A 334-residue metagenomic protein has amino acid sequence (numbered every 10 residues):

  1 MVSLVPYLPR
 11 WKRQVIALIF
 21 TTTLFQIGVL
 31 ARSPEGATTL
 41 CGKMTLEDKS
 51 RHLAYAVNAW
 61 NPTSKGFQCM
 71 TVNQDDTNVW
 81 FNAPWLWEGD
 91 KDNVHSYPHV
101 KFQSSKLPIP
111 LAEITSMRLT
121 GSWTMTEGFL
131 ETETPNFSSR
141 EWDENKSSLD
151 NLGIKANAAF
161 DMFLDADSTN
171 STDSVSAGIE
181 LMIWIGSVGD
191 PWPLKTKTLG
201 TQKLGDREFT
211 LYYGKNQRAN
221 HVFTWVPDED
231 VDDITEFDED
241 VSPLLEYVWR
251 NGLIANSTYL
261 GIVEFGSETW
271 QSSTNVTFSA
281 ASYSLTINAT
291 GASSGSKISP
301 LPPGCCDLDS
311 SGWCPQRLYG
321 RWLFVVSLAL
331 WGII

Functional and structural regions predicted by a protein language model:
M1-S33, G312-I334: Fungal secretory targeting signals
L30-F137, W142-K146: Beta-strand-rich luminal/extracellular ectodomains of secretory-pathway glycoproteins, especially N-glycosylated
P98-G200: Extracellular-facing segments of soluble proteins and assemblies that are Gly/Ser/Thr-biased and enriched in aromatics
S168-V241: Short helix-loop boundary/capping segments
I234-S273: Extracellular beta-strand ligand-recognition surfaces/modules
T274-A292: Terminal leader/tail segments of proteins
T290-W322: C-terminal GPI-anchoring signal of eukaryotic secretory precursors
